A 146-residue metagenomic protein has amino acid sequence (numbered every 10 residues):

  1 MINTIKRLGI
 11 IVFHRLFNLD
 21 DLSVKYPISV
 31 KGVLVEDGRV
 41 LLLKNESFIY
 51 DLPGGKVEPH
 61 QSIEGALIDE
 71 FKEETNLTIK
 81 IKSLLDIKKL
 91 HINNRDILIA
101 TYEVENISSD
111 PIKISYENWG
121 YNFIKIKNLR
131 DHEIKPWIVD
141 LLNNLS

Functional and structural regions predicted by a protein language model:
M1-K31: Acidic, metal-coordinating catalytic segment for phosphate/diphosphate chemistry, firing primarily on the Nudix
I28-V30, G38, L98-A100, W119: Change "...and in nucleic-acid phosphodiester-cleaving endonucleases..." to "...and in nucleic-acid processing enzymes
G32, L84, Y102-V104: A structural signal for short, well-ordered beta-strand segments
V35-E73: Conserved Nudix-box catalytic region and its N-terminal flanking loop in Nudix hydrolases and closely related
G38, G55, D69-E70, K82 (+2 more regions): Structural detector for helix-capping/boundary residues
I49-Y50, Y116-S146: Nudix hydrolase/Nudix homology domain
L77-D86: A short coil-to-beta-strand element that immediately follows conserved catalytic motifs
K88-P111, N122, I126, L145: Active-site-adjacent beta-strand/loop module that shapes the phosphate/pyrophosphate-binding cleft
